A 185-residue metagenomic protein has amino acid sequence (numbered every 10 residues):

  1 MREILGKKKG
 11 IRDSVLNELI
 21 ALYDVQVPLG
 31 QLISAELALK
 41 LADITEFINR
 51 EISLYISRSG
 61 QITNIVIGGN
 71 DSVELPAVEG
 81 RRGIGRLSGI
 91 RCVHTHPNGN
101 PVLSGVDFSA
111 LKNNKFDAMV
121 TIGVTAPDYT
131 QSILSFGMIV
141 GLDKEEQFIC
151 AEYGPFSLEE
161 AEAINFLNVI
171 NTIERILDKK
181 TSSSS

Functional and structural regions predicted by a protein language model:
M1-D24, P28, A77-S185: Active-site-proximal loop/helix of nucleotide/amide-processing enzymes and allied scaffolds
V27-D43: Short, basic/aromatic recognition patches
T45-N49: A short catalytic or substrate-binding loop motif that flags glycine-/basic-rich loops and adjacent residues that bind
E51-S59, M119-G123: Short beta-strand scaffold segments in enzyme catalytic cores
S59, G68-G69, H96: Short glycine-rich, polar/acidic loop-and-turn segments at beta strand-coil junctions
T63-L75: Structured interaction and signal-relay segments at domain junctions
